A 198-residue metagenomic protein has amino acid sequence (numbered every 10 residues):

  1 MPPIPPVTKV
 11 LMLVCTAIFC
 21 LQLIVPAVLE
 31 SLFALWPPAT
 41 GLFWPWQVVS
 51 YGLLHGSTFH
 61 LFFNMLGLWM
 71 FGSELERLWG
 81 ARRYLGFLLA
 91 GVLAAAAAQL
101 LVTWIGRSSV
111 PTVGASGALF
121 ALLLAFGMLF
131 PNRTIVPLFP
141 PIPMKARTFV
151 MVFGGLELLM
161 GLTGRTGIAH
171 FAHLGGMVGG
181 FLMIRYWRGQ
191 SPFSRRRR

Functional and structural regions predicted by a protein language model:
M1-R198: A detector for small-residue-rich transmembrane helices and their helix-helix packing motifs
